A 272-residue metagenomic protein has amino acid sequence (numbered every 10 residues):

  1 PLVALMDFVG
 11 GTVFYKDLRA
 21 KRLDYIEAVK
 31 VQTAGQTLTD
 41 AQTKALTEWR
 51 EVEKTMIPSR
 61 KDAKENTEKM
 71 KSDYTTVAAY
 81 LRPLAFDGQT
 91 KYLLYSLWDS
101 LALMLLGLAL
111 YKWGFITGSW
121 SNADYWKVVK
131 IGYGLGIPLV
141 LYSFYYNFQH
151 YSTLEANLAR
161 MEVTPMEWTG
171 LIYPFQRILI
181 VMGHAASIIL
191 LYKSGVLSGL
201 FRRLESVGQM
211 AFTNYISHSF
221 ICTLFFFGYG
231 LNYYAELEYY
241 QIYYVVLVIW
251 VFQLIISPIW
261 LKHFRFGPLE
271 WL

Functional and structural regions predicted by a protein language model:
P1-L272: Alpha-helical transmembrane segments and their immediate juxtamembrane cytosolic regions
